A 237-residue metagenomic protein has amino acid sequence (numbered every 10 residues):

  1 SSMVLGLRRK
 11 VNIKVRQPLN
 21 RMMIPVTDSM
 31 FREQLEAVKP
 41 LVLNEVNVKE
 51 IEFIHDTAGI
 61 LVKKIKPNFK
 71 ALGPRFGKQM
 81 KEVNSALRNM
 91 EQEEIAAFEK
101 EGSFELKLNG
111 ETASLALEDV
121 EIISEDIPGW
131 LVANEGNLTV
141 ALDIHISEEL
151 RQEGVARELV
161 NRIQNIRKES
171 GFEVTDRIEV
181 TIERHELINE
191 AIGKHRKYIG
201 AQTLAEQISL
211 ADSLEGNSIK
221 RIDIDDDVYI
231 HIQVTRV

Functional and structural regions predicted by a protein language model:
S1-V237: Feature 926 captures the class I aminoacyl-tRNA synthetase adenylation module centered on the KMSKS loop
